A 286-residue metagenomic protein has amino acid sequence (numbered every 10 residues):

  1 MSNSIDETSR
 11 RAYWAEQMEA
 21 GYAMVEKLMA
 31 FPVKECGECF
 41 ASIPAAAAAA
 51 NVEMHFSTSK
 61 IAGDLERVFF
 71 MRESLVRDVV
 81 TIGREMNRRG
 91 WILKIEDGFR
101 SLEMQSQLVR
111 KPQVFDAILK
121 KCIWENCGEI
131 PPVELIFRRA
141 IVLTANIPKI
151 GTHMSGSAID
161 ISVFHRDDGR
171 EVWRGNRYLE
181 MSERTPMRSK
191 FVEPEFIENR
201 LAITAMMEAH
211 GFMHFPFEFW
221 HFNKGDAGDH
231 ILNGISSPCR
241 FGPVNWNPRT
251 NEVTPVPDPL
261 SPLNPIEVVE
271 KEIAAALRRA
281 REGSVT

Functional and structural regions predicted by a protein language model:
M1-G98, Q105-P216, D229-T286: Extracytoplasmic cell-surface/polysaccharide-interacting catalytic and binding patches
F219: Catalytic and binding regions of secreted/periplasmic enzymes and modules that target cell-wall glycans
F222: Conserved metal-phosphate-binding beta-hairpin within the catalytic cores of diverse ATP-dependent phosphoryl-transfer
